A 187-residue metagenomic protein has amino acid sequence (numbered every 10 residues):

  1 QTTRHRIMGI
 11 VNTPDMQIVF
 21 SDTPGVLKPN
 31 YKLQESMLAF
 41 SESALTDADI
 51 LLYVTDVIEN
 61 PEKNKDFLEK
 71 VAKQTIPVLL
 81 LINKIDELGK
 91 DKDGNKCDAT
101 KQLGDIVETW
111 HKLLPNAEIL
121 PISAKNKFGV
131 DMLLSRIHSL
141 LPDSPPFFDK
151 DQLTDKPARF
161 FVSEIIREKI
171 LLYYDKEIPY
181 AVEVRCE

Functional and structural regions predicted by a protein language model:
Q1, E69-K73, I85-E187: C-terminal-of-GTPase-core extension/linker across diverse P-loop GTPases
T2-K32, S43-I50: Switch I (G2) and immediately adjacent beta-strands of P-loop GTPase domains
T3, V26-K28, N60-P61, L88-G89 (+1 more regions): Catalytic P-loop NTPase motifs of RecA-like helicase/translocase cores
I7, D22, S41, L52 (+3 more regions): Conserved RecA-like P-loop NTPase ATPase core
G9, T13, D47, V54-V57 (+4 more regions): Conserved amphipathic alpha-helical interaction elements at protein-protein interfaces in regulatory, energy-coupling
N12-Q17, S36-I119: Conserved C-terminal guanine-recognition region of P-loop GTPase G domains, centered on the G4
S21, L81, R185-E187: Solvent-exposed beta-strand sheet faces enriched in polar/charged residues
